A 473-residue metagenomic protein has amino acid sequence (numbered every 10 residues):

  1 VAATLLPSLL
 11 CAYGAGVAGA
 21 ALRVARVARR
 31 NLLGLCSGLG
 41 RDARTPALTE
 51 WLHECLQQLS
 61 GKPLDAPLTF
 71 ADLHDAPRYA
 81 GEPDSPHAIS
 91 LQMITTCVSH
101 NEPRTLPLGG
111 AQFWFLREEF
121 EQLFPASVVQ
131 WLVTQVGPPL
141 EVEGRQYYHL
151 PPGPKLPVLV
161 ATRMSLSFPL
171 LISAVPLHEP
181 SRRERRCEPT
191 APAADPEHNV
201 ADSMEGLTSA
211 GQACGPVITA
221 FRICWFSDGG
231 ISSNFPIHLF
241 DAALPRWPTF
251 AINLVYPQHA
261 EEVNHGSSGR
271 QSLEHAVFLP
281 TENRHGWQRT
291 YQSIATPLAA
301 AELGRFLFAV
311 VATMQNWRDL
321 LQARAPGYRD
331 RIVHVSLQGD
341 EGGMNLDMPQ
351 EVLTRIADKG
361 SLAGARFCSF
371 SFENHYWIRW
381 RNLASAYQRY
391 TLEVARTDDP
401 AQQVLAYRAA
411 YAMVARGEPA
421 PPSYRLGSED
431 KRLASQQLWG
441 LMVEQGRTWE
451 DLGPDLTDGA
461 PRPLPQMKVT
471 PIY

Functional and structural regions predicted by a protein language model:
V1-Y473: Patatin-like phospholipase
